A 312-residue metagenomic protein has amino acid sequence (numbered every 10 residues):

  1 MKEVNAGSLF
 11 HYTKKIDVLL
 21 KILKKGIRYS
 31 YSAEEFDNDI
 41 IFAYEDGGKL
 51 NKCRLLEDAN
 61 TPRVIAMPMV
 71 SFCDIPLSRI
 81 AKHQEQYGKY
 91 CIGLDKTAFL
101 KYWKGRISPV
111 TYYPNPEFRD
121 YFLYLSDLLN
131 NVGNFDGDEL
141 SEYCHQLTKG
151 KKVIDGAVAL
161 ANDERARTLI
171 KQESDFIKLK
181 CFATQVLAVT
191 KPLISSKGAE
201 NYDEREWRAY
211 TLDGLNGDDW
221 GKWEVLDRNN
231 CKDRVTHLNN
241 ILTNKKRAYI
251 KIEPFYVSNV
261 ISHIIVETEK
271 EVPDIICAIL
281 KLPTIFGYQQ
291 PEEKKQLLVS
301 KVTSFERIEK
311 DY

Functional and structural regions predicted by a protein language model:
M1-Y312: NAD-dependent ADP-ribosyltransferases
